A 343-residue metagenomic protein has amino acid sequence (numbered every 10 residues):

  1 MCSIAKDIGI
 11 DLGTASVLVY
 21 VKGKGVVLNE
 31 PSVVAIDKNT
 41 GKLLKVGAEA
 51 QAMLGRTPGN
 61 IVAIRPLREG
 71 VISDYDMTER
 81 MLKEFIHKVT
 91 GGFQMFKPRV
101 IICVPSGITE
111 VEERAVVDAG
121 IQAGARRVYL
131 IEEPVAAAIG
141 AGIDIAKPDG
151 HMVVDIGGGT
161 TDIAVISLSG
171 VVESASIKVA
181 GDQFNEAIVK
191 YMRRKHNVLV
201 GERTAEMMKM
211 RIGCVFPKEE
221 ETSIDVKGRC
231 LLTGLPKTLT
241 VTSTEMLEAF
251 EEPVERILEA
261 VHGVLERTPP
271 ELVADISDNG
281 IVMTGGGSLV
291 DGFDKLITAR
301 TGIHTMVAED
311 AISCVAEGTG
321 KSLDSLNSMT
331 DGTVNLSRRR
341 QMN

Functional and structural regions predicted by a protein language model:
M1-I156, A164-I281, S288-N343: Nucleotide/phosphate-binding catalytic cleft detector across ATP-hydrolyzing and phosphate-transferring enzymes
